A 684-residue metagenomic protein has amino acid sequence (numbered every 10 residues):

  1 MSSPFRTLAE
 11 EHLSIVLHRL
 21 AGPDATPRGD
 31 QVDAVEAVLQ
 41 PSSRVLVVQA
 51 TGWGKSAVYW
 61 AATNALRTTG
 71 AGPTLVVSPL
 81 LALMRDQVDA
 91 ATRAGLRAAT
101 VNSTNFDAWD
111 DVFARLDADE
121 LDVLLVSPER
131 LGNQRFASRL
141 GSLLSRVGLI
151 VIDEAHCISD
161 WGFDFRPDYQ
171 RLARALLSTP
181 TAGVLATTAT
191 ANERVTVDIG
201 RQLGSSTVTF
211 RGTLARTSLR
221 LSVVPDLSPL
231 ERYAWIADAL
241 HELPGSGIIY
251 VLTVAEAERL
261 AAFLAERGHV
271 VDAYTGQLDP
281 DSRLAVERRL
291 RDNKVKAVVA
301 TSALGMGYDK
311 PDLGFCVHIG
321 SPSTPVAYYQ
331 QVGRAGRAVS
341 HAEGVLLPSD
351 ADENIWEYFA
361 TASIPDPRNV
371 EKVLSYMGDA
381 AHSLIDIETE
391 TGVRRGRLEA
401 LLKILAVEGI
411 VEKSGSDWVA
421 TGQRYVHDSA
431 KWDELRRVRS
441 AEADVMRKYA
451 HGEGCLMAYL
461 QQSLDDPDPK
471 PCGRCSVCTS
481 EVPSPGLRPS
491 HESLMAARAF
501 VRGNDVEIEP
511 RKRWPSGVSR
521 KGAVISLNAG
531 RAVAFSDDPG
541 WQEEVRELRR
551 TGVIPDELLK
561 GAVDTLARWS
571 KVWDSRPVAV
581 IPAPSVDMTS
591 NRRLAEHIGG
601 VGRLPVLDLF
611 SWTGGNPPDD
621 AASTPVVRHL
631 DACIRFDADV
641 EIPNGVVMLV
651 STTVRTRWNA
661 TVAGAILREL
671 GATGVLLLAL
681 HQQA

Functional and structural regions predicted by a protein language model:
P4-E10, S14-R19, A25-S56, A61-R67 (+3 more regions): Helicase motor core with emphasis on the C-terminal RecA-like subdomain
W60-A61, A65, D198, H597 (+2 more regions): Active-site signature of alpha/beta-hydrolase-fold catalytic machinery across serine- and Asp/Cys-nucleophile hydrolases
S127, V646-T656, A663, L667: Catalytic cysteine-centered active loop of the rhodanese-like fold, especially the PTP/DSP P-loop
L219, L494-A579, M588, R592 (+4 more regions): Active-site-facing substrate-recognition patch
V254-A255, L278, I581-N591: Acidic, metal-coordinating catalytic cores used for nucleic-acid/nucleotide bond scission and strand-transfer chemistry
V295, V317, S321-Q330, G336-G522 (+1 more regions): C-terminal accessory region of SF2 helicases/translocases
T479, A496-F500, T661-A684: PRPP-dependent phosphoribosyltransferase catalytic core
